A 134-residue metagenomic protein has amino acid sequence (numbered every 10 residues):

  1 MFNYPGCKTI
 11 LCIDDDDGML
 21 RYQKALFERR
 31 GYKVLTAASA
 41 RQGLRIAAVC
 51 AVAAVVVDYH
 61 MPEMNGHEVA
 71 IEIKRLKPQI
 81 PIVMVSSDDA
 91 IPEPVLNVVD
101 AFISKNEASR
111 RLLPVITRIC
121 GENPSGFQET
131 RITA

Functional and structural regions predicted by a protein language model:
M1-T9, A108-A134: Non-catalytic signal-transmission and effector/linker regions of two-component phosphorelay proteins
C7-G18, Q23-F27, V55: Conserved acidic segment of CheY-like receiver
T36-R45, G66: Helix N-cap/capping motif at the beta->alpha junctions
R45, H67-P78: Short amphipathic alpha-helix used as the core "switch/output" element in two-component signaling
A51-A53, K77-P81: His-Asp phosphorelay/catalytic-motif detector in bacterial-type signaling
D58: Active-site residues of response regulator receiver
M61: Receiver (REC) domain active-site loop signature in two-component systems and cognate sites in sensor histidine kinases
